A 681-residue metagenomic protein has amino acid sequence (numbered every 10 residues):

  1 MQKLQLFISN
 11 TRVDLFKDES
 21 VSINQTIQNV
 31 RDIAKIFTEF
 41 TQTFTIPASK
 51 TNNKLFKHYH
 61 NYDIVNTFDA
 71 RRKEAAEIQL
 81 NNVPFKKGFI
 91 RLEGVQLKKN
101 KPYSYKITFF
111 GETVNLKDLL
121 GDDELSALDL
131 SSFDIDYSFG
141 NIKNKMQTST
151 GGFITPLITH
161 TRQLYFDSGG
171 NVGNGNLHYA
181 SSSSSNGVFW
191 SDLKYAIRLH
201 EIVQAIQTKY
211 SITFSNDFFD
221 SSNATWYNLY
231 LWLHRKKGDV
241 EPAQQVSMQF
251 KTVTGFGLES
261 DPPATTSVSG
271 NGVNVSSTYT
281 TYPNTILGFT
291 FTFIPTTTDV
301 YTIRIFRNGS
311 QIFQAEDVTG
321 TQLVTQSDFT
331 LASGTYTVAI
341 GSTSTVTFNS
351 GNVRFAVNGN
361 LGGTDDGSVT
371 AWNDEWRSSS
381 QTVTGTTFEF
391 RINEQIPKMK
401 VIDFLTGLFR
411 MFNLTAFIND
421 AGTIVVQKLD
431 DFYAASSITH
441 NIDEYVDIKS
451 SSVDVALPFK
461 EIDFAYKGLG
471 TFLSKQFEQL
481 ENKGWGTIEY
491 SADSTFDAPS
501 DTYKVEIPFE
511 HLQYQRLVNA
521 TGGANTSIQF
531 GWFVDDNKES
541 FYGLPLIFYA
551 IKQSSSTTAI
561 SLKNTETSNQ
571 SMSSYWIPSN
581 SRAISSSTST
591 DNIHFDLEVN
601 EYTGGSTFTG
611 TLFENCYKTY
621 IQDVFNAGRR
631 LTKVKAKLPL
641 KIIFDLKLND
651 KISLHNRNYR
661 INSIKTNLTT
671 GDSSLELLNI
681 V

Functional and structural regions predicted by a protein language model:
M1-L258, V353-F388, I392-M411, D431-I438 (+5 more regions): Polar, S/T/G-rich
K86-V95, R657-N667: Short beta-strand-centered aromatic/proline hotspots
E241-I303, R307, F348-S378: Terminal (often C-terminal
T280-L287, G320, A332-G334, R657: A glycine-anchored, Pro-Gly-centered beta-turn/N-cap motif
Q311-G320: Solvent-exposed serine/threonine-rich low-complexity stretches and specific carbohydrate-binding patches
Q322-F329: Exposed aromatic-hydrophobic patches
A339-V346: Short beta-strand-plus-loop segments that form exposed binding edges in beta-rich domains
